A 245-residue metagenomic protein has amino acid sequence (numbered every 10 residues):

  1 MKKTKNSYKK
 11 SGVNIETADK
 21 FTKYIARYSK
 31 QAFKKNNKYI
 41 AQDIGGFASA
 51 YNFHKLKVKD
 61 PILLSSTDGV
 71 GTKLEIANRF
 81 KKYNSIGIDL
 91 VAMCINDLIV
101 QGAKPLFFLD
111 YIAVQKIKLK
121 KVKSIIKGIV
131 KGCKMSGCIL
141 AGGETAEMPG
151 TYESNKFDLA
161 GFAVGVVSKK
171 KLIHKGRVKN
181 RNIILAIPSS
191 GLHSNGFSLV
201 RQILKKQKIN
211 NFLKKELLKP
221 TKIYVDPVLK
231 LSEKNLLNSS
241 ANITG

Functional and structural regions predicted by a protein language model:
M1-G245: Helix-biased detector of long, well-ordered alpha-helical tracts
